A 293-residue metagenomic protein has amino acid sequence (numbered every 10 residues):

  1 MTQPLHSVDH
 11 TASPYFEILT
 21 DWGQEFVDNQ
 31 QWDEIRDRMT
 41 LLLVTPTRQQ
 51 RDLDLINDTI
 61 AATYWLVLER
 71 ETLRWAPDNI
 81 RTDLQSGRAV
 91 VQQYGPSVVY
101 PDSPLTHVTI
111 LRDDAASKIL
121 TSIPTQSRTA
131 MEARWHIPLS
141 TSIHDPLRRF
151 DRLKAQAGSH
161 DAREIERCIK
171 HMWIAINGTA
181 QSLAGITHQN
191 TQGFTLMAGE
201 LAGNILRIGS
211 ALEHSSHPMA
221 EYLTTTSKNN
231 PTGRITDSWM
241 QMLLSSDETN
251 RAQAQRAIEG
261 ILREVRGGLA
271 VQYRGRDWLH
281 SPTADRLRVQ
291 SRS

Functional and structural regions predicted by a protein language model:
M1, E69, L206: Residue-level marker of positions within ordered structural domains that often coincide with functionally constrained
M1-I56: Helical scaffold of the NTase/Pol beta-like nucleotidyltransferase catalytic core
T2-G23, L84-H188: Conserved NTP/Mg2+-binding pocket subregion across the NTase superfamily
W22-W32, R88, Y94-G95, V265 (+1 more regions): Hydrophobic, Leu/Ile/Phe/Ala-enriched alpha-helical segments that form helix-helix packing faces
D28, M39-T40, W65, I186 (+1 more regions): Ligand-binding pocket scaffold of soluble enzyme catalytic domains
D37-D114: Catalytic metal-binding acidic patch
D58, T121, E221-T224: Short aromatic-enriched loop/helix-cap "lid" or pocket-rim segments at secondary-structure transitions that line
D151-S293: Conserved nucleotidyltransferase catalytic core and NTase-mimicking acidic/glycine-rich helix/loop elements in nucleic
